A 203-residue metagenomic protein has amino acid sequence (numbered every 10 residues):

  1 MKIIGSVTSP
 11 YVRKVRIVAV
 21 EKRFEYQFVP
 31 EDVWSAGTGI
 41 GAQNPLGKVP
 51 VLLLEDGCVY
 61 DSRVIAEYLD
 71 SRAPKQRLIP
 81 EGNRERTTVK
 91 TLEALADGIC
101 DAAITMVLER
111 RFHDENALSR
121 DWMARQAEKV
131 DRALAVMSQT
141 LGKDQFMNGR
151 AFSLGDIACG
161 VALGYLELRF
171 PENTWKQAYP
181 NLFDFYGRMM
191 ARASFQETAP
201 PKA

Functional and structural regions predicted by a protein language model:
M1-D121: GST-like domain detector, emphasizing the conserved glutathione-binding G-site in the N-terminal thioredoxin-like
Q27-V29, G149, E197-T198: A local structural micro-motif
L52, R63, V130-S138, S194: Aromatic-glycine hotspot motif
A66, D70, K90-E93, L134 (+2 more regions): Non-transmembrane alpha-helical segments in soluble domains of secreted/periplasmic/extracellular proteins
A96-G187: GST-like fold's C-terminal all-alpha helical module
Q139, M190-A203: Charged/polar, low-hydrophobicity segments characteristic of intrinsically disordered regions and flexible loops
